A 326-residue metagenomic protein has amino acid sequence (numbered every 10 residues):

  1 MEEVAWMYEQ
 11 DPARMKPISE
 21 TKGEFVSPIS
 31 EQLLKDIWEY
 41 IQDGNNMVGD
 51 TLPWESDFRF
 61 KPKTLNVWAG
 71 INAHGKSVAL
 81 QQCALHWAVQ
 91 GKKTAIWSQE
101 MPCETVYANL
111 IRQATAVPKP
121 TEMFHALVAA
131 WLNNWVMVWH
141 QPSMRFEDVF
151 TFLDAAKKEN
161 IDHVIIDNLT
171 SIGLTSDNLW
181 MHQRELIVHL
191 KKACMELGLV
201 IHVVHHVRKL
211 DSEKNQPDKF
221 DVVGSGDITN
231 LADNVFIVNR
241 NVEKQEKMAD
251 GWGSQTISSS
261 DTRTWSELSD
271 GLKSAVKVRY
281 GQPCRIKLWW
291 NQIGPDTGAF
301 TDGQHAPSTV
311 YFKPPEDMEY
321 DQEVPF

Functional and structural regions predicted by a protein language model:
E2-Q42, P53, A129, F146-D162 (+2 more regions): C-terminal regions of RecA-like/P-loop NTPase motor modules
W6, E31, Q90-N178, E185 (+1 more regions): Conserved inter-motif catalytic segment of the P-loop NTP-binding fold
W6, K16-A116, P325-F326: The Walker A/P-loop phosphate-binding site
N66-W68, A95-W97, W139, H202 (+1 more regions): Hydrophobic/aromatic beta-strand patches that form the interior of the parallel beta-sheet core in alpha/beta enzyme
I96, I165-I166, L199-H206: Structural recognition of the conserved hydrophobic beta-strand(s) that form the central parallel beta-sheet of P-loop
Q99, H206, R240: Cofactor-binding loop segments of dinucleotide-utilizing enzymes, especially the Rossmann-like FAD- and NAD(P)+-binding
T170, K191, R208: Catalytic acidic motif of RecA-like/P-loop NTPases
W180-H189, D218-V222: Charged helix-capping and loop-helix junction motifs
